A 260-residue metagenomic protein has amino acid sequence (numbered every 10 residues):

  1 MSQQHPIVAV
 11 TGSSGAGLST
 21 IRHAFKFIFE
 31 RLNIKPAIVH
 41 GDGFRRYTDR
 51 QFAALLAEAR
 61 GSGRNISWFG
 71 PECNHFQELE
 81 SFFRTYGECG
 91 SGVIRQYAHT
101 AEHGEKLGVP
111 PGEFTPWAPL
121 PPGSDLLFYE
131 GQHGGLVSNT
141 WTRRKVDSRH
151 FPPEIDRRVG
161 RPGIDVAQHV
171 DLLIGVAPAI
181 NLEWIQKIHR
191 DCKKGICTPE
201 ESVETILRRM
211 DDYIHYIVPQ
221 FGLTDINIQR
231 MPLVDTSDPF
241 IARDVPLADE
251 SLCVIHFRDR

Functional and structural regions predicted by a protein language model:
M1-H5: Phosphate-binding P-loop
V8-T11: Short hydrophobic/aromatic beta-strand immediately N-terminal to the Walker A/P-loop
S14: The conserved Walker
L18: Conserved lysine of the Walker
I21-R22: Post-Walker A alpha-helix
I34-H40, F44-K106: Conserved nucleotide-sensing/catalytic segment adjacent to the nucleotide-binding pocket in NTP-handling enzymes
P116-P122, L126-Y129, I164-R260: C-terminal accessory "lid"/substrate-recognition subdomains
L136-T142: Conserved ATPase-coupling elements of RecA-like P-loop NTPase cores
